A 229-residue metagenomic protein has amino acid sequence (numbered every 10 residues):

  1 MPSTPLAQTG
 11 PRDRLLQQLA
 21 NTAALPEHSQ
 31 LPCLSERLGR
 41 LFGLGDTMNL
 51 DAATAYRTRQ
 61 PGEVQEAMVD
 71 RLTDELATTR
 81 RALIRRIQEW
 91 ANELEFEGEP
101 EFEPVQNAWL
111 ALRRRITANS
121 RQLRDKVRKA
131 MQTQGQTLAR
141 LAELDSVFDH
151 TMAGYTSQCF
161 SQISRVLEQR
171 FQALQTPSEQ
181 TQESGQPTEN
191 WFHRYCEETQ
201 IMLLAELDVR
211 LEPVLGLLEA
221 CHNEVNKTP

Functional and structural regions predicted by a protein language model:
M1-Q106: N-terminal leader/presequence regions that precede the main folded/catalytic core
V69, L76, R80-E212: Extended, well-ordered protein cores
L203, L207-K227: C-terminal or internal capping secondary-structure element at the end of a domain, subdomain, or sheet
